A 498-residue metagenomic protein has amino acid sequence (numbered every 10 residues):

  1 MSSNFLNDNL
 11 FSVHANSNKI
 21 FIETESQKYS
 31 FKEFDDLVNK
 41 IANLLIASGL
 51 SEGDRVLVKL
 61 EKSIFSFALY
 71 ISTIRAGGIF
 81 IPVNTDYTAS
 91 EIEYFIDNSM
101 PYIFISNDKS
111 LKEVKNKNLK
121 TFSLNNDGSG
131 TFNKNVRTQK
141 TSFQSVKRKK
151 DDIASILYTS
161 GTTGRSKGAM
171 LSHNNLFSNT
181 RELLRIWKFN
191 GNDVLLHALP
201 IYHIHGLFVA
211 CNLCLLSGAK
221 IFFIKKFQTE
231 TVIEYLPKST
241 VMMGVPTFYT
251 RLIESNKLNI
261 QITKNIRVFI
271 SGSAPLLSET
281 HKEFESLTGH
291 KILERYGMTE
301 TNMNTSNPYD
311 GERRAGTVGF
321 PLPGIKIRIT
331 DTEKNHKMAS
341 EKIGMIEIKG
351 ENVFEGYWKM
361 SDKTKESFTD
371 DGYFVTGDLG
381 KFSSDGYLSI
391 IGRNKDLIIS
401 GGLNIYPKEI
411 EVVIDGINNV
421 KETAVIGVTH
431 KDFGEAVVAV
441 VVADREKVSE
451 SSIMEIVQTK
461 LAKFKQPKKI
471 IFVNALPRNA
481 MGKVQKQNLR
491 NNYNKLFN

Functional and structural regions predicted by a protein language model:
Q27, A42-Y87, N404: Conserved AMP-binding/adenylate-forming
S30-K32, A154-R181: Conserved AMP-binding A3 loop
Y87, F104, G350, E355-G356 (+4 more regions): AMP-binding/adenylate-forming catalytic core of the ANL superfamily
Q139-Y158, R165, K188-V194: Conserved pre-ATP/AMP-binding loop-to-beta segment of ANL
F177-V194, Y202-V241, S255-K257: Conserved AMP-binding/adenylation subdomain of ANL enzymes
S239-G244, I253-R314, K326: Gly/Ser/Thr-rich phosphate-binding loop
F320-G324, N335-S367, L403-I405: Conserved ATP/PPi-binding loop(s) of AMP-dependent carboxylate-activating enzymes
R328-E347, E366, S383-D385, E446-E450 (+1 more regions): Conserved beta-loop-beta connector loops within the AMP-binding
